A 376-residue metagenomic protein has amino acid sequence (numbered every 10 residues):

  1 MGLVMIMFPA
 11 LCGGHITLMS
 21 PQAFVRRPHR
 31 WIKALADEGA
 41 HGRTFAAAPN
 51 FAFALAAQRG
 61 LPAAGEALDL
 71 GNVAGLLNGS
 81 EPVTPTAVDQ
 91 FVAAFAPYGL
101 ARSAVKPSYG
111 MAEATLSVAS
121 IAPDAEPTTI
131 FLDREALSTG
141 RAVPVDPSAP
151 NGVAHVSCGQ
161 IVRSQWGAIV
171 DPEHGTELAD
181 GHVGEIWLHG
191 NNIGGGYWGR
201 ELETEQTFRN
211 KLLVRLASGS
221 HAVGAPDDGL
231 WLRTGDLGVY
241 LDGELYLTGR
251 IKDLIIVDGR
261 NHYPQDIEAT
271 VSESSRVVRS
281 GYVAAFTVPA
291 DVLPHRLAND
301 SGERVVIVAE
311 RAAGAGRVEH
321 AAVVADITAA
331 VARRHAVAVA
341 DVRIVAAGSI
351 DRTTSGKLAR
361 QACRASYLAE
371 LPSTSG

Functional and structural regions predicted by a protein language model:
M1-T44, R59: Conserved AMP-binding/adenylation subdomain of ANL enzymes
M5, R30-A34, F51-A56, T86-A94 (+3 more regions): Alpha-helical scaffold elements adjacent to nucleotide-binding pockets in ATP/GTP-utilizing enzyme cores
T17, A47, A63-T86, S103: Conserved helix-loop-beta element of the AMP-binding
L18-F24, R43-A46, L77-T84, V156-S157 (+6 more regions): Hydrophobic alpha-helical scaffolding
A46, G190, G195-G199, Q206-T207 (+1 more regions): AMP-binding/adenylate-forming catalytic core of the ANL superfamily
A74-L76, V83-E244, K252-L254: Conserved AMP-binding/adenylate-forming
E177-A179, Y246-T248, D351, A359: Generic structural signal for well-ordered beta-strand positions
G281-T287, V306-I307, T328-G376: Conserved C-terminal "lid"/linker of ANL adenylate-forming enzymes
